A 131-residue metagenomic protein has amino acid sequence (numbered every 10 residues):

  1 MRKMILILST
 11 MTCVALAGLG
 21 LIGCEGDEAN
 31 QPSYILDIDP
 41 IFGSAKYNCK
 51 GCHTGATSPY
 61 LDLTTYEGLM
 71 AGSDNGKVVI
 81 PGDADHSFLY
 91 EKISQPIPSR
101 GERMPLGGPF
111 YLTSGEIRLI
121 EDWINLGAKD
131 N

Functional and structural regions predicted by a protein language model:
M1-I22: Sec-dependent bacterial lipoprotein signal peptides
L21-N131: Aromatic- and Gly/Pro-enriched helix-to-coil junctions and flexible linker segments
